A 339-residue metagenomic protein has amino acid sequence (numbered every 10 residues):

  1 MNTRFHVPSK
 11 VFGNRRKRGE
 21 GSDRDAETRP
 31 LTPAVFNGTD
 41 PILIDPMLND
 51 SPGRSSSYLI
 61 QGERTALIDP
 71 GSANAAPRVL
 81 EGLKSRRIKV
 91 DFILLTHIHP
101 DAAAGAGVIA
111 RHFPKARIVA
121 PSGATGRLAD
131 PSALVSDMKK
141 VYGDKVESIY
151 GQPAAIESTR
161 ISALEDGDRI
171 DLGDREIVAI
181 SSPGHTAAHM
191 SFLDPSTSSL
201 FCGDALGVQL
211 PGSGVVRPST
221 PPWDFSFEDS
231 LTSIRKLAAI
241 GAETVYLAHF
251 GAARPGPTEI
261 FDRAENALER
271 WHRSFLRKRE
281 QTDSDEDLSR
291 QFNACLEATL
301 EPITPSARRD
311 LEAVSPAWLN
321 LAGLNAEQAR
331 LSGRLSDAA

Functional and structural regions predicted by a protein language model:
M1-R16: Short, intrinsically disordered or compositionally biased N-terminal tails of bacterial proteins
D25, P30, L128-I180, I234: Metallo-beta-lactamase
P30-K89, F192-C202: Conserved beta-strand hairpin/beta-sheet module of binuclear metal-dependent hydrolase folds, prominently
A66, L94, I118, S199-F201 (+1 more regions): Residue-level marker for buried hydrophobic side chains located in beta-strands that build the well-ordered beta-sheet
S72, E176-S181, A187-T258: Metallo-beta-lactamase
A76-P121: Active-site metal-binding motif and surrounding structural segment of the metallo-beta-lactamase
G256-N266: Histidine/acidic-residue-rich catalytic or RNA/ligand-binding cores of hydrolases and nuclease-related proteins
R277-A339: C-terminal regulatory/interaction regions
